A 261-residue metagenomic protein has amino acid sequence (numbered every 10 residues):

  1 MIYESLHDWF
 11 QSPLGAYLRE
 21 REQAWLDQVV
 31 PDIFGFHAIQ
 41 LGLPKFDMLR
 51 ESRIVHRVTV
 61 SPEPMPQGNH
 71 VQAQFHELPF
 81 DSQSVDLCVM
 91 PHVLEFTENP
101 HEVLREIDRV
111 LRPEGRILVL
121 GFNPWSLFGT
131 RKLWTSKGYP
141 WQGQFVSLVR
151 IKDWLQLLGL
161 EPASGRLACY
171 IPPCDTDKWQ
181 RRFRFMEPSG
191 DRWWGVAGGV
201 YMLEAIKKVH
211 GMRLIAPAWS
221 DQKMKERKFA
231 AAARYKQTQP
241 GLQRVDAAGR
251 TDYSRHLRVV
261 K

Functional and structural regions predicted by a protein language model:
M1-P31: Class I SAM-dependent methyltransferase Rossmann-like catalytic core, especially the SAM/SAH-binding loop
Q28-L78: Class I SAM-dependent methyltransferase SAM/SAH-binding core
H76-C88: A short acidic, Gly/Pro-enriched loop at the edge of an enzyme's catalytic core that lines a small-molecule cofactor
H101-R116: A short glycine-rich, Lys/Arg-flanked "PGG" loop and its adjoining helix->strand segment in the class I
R116-F145: Conserved class I S-adenosyl-L-methionine
Q142-G165: Short alpha-helix
A163-P188, V196-G198: Conserved catalytic loop of SAM-dependent methyltransferase domains
F185-K261: C-terminal lobe and adjacent flexible extensions of AdoMet/dcAdoMet transferase-like proteins
